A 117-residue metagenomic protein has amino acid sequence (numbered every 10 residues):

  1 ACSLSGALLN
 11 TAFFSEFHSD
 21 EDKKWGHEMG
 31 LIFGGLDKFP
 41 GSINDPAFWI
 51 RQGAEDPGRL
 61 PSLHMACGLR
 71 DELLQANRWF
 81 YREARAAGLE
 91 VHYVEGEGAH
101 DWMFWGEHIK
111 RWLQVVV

Functional and structural regions predicted by a protein language model:
A1-V117: Non-catalytic cap/lid and distal C-terminal segments of serine-dependent acyl enzymes
